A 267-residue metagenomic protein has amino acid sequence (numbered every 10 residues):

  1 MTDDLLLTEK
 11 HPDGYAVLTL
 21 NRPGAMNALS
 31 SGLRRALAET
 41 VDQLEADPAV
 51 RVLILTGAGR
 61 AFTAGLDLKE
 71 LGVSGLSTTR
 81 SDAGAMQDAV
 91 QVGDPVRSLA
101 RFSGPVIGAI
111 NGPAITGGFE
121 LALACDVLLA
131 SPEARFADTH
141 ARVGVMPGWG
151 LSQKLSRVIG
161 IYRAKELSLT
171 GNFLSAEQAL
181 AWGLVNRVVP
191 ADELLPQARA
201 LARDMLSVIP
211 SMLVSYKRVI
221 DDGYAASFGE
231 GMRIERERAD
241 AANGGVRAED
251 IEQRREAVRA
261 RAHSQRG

Functional and structural regions predicted by a protein language model:
M1-A58: Conserved CoA-thioester-binding segment of acyl-CoA-metabolizing enzymes
M1-D13, G171-A176, P196, A200-R203 (+1 more regions): C-terminal alpha-helix plus adjacent terminal tail
L5, G57-S98, R142, V246 (+1 more regions): Glycine- (often His-adjacent) and acidic-residue-rich active-site loop that binds/positions the CoA thioester
L18, R22, L37, L55 (+6 more regions): Terminal peptide-recognition signature
S31, R97-S211: Crotonase-fold acyl-CoA enzyme core
R35, K165, R233, E237: Amphipathic alpha-helical segments that line or abut small-molecule/effector binding pockets and mediate allosteric
R60-A64, I115-T116, A137, I220: Short, active-site-adjacent cap segments at secondary-structure transitions
Q91-P95, L151-K154, R163, S215 (+2 more regions): Hydrophobic alpha-helical segments typical of transmembrane helices and their membrane-interface/capping positions
